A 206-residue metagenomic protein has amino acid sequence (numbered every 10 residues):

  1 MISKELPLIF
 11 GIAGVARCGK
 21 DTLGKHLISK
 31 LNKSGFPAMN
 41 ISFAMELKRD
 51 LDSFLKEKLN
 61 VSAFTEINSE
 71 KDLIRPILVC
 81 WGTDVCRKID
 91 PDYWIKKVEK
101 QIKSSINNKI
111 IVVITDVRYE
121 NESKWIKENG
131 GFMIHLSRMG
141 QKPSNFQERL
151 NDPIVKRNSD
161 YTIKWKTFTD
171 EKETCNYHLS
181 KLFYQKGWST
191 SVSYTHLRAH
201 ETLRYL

Functional and structural regions predicted by a protein language model:
M1-L8: Extreme N-terminal, non-catalytic leader segments that precede Walker-type/kinase nucleotide-binding cores
I12: Hydrophobic anchor at the beta1->P-loop junction of P-loop NTPases
A16, D92, K97, N121-N129 (+1 more regions): Small-molecule kinase domains that catalyze NTP-dependent phosphoryl transfer to phosphate-bearing small molecules
K20: Conserved lysine of the Walker
L23: Hydrophobic positions on the alpha1 helix immediately C-terminal to the Walker A/P-loop
K30-A38: Post-Walker A helix-loop "phosphate-sensing" segment adjacent to the P-loop in P-loop NTPases
S42-N108: ATP-dependent small-molecule kinase phosphotransfer cores that center on conserved nucleotide phosphate-binding segments
T195-T202: Conserved small/polar residues in nucleotide/adenosyl-binding loops
